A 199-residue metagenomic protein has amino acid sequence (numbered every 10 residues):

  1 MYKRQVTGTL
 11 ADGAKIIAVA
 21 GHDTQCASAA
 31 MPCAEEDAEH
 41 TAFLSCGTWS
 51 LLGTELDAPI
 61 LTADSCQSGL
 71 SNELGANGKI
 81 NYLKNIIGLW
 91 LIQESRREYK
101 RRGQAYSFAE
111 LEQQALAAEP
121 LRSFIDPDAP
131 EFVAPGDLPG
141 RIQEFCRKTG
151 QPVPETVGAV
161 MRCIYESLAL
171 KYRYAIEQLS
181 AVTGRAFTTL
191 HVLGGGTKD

Functional and structural regions predicted by a protein language model:
M1-Q5: Conserved small/polar residues in nucleotide/adenosyl-binding loops
G8-L190, K198: Active-site core segments that coordinate phosphate-bearing ligands/cofactors across diverse enzyme families
